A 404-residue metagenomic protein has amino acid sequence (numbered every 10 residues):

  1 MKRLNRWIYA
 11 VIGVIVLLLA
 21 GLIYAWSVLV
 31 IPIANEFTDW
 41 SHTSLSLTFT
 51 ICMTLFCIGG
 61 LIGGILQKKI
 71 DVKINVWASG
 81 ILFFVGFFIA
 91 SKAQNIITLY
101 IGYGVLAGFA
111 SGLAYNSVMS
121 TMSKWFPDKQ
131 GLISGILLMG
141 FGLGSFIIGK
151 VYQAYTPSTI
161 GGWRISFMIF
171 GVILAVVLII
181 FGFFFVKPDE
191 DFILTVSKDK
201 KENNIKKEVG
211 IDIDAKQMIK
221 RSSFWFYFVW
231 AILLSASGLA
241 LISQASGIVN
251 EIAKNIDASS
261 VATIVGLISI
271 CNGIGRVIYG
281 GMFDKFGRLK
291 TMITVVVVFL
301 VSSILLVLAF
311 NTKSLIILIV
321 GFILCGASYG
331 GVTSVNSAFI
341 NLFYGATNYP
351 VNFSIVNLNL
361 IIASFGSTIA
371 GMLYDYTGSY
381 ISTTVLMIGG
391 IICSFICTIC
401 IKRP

Functional and structural regions predicted by a protein language model:
W26-I31, K216-Y279, A370: Extracytoplasmic gate region of multi-pass secondary transporters
I33, L113-F126, I133, G331-Y344: Intracellular juxtamembrane helix-capping segments at the cytosolic ends of symmetry-related transmembrane helices
I33-A34, L66-Q67, I147-I160, V249-N250 (+2 more regions): Interfacial helix-cap and linker-helix signal at transmembrane-aqueous boundaries of multi-pass secondary transporters
I58-I96: Conserved MFS/SLC helix-loop-helix module at the cytosolic interface between two early adjacent transmembrane helices
I97-L113, I317-G330: Hydrophobic core of transmembrane alpha-helices in multi-pass small-molecule transporters, especially MFS/SLC-type
I136, G140-E190: Helix-loop-helix hairpin linking two adjacent transmembrane segments in secondary transporters
S260, G266-I278, F283-F339: C-terminal transmembrane helical hairpin of 12-TM major facilitator-type secondary transporters
F343-T377: A late C-terminal transmembrane helix in Major Facilitator Superfamily
